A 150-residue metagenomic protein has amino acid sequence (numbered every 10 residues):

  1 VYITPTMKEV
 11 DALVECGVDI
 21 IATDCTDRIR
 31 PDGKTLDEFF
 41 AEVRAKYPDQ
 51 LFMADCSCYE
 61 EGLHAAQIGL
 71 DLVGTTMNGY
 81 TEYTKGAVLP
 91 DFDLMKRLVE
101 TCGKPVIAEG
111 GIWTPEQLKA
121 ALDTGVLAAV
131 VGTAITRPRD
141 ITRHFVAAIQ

Functional and structural regions predicted by a protein language model:
V1-K8, C25-V43, Y59-H64, Y80-V99 (+2 more regions): Active-site-adjacent beta->alpha loops and helix N-cap segments on the catalytic face of soluble alpha/beta enzymes
C16, I68, T101, D123-G125: Structural motif
D19, D71, L127: Receiver (REC) domain switch/active-site residues of two-component response regulators
I21-A22, M53, G74, V130-V131: Conserved beta-strand positions in the central sheet of alpha/beta enzyme cores
R44-A54, E100-E109: Short beta-strand/loop segments at the ligand-binding rim of alpha/beta enzyme cores
D71-N78: Non-cysteine beta-strand/loop elements that form the S-adenosyl-L-methionine
V73, A121, A129, F145: Conserved, mostly hydrophobic/aromatic
I107-I112, V130-A134: Glycine-rich beta-strand-to-loop/alpha-helix junction loops that act as flexible
